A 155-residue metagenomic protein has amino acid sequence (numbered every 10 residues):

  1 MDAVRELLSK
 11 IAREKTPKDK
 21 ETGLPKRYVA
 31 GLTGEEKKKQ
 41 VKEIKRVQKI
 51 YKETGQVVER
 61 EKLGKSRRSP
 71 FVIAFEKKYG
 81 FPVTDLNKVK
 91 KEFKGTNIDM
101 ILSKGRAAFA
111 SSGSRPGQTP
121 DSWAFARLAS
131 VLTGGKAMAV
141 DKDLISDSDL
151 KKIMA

Functional and structural regions predicted by a protein language model:
M1-A155: Arg/Lys-rich, low-complexity, intrinsically disordered basic segments
